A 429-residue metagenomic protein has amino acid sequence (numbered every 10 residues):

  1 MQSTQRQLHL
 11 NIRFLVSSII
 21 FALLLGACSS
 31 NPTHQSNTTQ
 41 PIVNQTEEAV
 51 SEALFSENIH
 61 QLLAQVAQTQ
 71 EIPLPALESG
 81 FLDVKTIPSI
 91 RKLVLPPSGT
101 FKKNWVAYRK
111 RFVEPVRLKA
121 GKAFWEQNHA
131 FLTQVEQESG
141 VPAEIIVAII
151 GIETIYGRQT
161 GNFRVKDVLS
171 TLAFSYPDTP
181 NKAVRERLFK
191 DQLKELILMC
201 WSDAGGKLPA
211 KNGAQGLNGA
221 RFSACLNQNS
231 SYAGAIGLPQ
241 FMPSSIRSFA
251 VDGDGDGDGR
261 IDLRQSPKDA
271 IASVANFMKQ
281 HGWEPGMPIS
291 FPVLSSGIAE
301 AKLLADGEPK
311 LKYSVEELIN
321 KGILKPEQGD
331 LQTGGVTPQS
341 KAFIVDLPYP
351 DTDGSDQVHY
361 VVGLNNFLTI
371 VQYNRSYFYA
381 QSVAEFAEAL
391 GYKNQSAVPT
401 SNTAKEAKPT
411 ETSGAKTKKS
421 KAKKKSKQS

Functional and structural regions predicted by a protein language model:
Q2-V16: Bacterial N-terminal signal peptides that target proteins for export
L25-A27: C-terminal motif of bacterial Sec signal peptides marking the signal peptidase cleavage site
N31-Q127, T133-E136: An acidic, Gly/Ser/Thr/Pro-rich helix-cap/linker signature
P75-F101, G151-T154, F163-T171, P292-E300: Acidic helix-start/capping segments at beta-turn-to-alpha-helix junctions
K85-T86, E153-G157, A235, S296 (+2 more regions): Solvent-exposed loop/turn segments at secondary-structure junctions within structured extracellular/periplasmic domains
W105-A272: Acidic/His-rich structured neighborhood in mature extracellular/periplasmic domains
F222-A342: Flexible, glycine-rich surface segments
S296-S429: C-terminal soluble interaction/assembly domains
